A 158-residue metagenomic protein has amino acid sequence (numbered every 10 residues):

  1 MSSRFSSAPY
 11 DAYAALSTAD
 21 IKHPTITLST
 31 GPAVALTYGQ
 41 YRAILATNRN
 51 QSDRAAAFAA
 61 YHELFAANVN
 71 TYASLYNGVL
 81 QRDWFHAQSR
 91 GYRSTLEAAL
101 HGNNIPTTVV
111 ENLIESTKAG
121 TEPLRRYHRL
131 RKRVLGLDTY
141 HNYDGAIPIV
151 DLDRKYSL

Functional and structural regions predicted by a protein language model:
M1-T108, S116: His/Asp/Glu-rich acidic catalytic environments and adjacent acidic regulatory segments
A19, T71, G78, P123 (+2 more regions): Generic macromolecular interface patches on structured domains
P106, R125-L158: A conserved glycine-rich
E111-Y127, Y143-D144: Long, non-coiled-coil amphipathic alpha-helical linker/lever segments that couple catalytic cores to other domains
